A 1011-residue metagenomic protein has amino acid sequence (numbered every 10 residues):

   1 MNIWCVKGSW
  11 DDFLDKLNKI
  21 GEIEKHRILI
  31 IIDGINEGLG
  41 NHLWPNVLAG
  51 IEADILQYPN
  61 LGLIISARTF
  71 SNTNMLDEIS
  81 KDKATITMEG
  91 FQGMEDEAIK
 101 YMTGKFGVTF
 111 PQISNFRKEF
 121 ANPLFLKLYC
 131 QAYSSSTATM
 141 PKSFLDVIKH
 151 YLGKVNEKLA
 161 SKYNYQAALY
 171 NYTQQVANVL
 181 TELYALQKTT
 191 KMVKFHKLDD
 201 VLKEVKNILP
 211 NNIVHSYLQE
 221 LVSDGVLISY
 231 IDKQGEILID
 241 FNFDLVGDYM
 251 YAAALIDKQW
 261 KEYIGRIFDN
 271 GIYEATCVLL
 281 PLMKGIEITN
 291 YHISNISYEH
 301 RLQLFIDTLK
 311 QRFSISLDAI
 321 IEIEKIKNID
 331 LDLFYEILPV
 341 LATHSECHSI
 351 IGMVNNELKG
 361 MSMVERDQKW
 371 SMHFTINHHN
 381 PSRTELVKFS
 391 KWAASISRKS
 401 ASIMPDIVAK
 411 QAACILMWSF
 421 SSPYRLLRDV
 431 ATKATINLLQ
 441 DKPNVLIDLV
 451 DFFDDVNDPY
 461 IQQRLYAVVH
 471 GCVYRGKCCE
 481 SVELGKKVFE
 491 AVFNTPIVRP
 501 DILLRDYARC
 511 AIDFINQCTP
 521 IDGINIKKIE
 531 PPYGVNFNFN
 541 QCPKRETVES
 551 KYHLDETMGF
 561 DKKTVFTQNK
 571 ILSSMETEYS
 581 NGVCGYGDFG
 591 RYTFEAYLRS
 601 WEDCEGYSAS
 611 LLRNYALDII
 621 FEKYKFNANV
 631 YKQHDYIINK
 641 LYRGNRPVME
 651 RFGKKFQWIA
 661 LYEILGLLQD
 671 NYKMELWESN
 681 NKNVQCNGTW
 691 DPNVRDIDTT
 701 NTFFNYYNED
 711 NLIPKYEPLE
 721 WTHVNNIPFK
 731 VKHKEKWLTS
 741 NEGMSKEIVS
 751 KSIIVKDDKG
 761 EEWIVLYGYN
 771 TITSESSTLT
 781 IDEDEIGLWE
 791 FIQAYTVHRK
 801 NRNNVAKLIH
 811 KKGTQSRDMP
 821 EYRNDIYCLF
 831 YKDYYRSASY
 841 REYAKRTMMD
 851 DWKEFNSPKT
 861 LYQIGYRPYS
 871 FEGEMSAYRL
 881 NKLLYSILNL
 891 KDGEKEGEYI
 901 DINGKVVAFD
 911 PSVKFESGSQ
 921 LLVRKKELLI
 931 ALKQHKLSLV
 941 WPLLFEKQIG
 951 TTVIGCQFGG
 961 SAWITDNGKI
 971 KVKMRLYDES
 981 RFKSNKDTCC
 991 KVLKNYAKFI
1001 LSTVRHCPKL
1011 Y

Functional and structural regions predicted by a protein language model:
N2-G21: Short glycine-rich substrate-engagement loop in P-loop NTPases that contacts/grips substrate
K7, Y58, T69, M75 (+1 more regions): Extended hydrophobic
E22-V47: Conserved P-loop NTPase "ATPase switch" module shared by AAA+ and STAND
I31-I32, L61-R68: Structural recognition of the conserved hydrophobic beta-strand(s) that form the central parallel beta-sheet of P-loop
K118, Y165-L169, F268-A275, I323-F334 (+27 more regions): Helix-start/N-cap signature of alpha-helical segments
T190-Y335, P339-H348, M363-V364, M372-R383: C-terminal leucine-rich, beta-strand-based interaction scaffolds used for sensing/assembly
T308-Y424, D429-K442, Y466-D501, I515 (+5 more regions): Alpha-solenoid helical repeat scaffolds
L386-K399, I403, A413, M417 (+3 more regions): Extended repeat-based interaction scaffolds and adjacent low-complexity, acidic/S/T/P-biased segments that form broad
